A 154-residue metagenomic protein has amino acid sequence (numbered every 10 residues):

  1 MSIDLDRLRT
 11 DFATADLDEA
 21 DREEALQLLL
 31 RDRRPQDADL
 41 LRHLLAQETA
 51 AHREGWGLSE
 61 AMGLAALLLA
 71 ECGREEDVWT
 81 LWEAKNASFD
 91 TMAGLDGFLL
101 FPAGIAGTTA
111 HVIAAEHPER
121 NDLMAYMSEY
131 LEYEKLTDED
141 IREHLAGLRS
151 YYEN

Functional and structural regions predicted by a protein language model:
M1-D37, N121-L131, D140-N154: N-terminal alpha-helical scaffold/docking segments in eukaryotic complex subunits
M1-F12, P35-H52, R74-N86: Amphipathic alpha-helical scaffolding segments comprising HEAT/armadillo-like alpha-solenoid repeats
D18, G73, S88-F89: Short inter-helical turns and helix N-cap capping residues of alpha-solenoid HEAT/ARM repeat scaffolds
R22-R33, G55-C72, E83, A93-A103: Structural detector for internal amphipathic alpha-helices that build alpha-solenoid repeat scaffolds
Q36-L69, A106, A110-V112, E119-Y126 (+1 more regions): Compositionally biased, low-hydrophobicity segments enriched in charged and small polar residues
G57, V78-W79, E83-N154: Long, helix-rich interaction regions
